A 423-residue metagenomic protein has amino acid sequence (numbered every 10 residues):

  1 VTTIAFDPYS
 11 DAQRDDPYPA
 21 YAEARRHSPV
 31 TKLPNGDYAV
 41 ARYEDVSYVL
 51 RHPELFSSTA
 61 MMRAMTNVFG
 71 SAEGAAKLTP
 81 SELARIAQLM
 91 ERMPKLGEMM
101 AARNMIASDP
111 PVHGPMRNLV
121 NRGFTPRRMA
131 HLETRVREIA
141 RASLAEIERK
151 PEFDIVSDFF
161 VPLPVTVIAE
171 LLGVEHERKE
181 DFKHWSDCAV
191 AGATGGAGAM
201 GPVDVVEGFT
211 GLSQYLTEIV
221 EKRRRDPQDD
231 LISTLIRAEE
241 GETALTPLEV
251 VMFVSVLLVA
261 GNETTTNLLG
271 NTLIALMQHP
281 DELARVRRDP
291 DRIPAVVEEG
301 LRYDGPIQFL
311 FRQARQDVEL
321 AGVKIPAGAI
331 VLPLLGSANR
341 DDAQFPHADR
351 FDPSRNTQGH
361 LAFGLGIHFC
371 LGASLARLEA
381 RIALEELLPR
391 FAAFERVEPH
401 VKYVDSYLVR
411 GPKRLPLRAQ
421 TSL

Functional and structural regions predicted by a protein language model:
V1-L423: Cytochrome P450
